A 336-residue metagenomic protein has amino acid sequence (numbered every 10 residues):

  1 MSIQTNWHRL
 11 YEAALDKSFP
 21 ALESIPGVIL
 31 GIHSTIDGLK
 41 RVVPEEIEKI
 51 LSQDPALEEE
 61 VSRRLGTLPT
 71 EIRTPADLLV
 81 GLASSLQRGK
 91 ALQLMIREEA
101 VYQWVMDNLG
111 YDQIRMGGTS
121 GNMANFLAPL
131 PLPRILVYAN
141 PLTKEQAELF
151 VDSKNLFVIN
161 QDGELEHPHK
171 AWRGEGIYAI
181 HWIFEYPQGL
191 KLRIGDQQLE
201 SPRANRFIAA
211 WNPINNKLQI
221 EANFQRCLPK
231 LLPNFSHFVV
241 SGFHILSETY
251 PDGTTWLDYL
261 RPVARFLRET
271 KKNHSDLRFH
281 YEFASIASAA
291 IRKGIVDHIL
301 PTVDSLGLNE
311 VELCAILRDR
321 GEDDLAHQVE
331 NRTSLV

Functional and structural regions predicted by a protein language model:
M1-V336: Ribokinase/PfkB-type carbohydrate-kinase core domain
